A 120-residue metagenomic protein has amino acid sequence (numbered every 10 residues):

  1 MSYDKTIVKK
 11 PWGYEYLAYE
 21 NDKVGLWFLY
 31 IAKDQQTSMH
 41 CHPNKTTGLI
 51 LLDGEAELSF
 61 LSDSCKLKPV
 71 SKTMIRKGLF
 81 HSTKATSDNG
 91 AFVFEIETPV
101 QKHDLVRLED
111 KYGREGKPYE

Functional and structural regions predicted by a protein language model:
S2-K9, S82, T86-E120: Double-stranded beta-helix
Y3-C41, K45: A short glycine-rich, His/Asp/Glu-containing loop-to-beta-strand
F28, G48, E57, K72 (+1 more regions): Short, surface-exposed charged micro-motifs
Q35, N44-K45, D63, L79-F80 (+2 more regions): A generic "binding-loop/recognition-motif" signal
S38, L58-F60, E95: Short hydrophobic/aromatic-rich beta-strand segments that constitute the beta-sheet cores of beta-sandwich/beta-barrel
N44-E57, L61-S62: Glycine- and acidic-residue-biased ligand/ion/polar-headgroup-sensing regions
L61-F80: Short acidic-glycine-tyrosine-enriched beta hairpin
